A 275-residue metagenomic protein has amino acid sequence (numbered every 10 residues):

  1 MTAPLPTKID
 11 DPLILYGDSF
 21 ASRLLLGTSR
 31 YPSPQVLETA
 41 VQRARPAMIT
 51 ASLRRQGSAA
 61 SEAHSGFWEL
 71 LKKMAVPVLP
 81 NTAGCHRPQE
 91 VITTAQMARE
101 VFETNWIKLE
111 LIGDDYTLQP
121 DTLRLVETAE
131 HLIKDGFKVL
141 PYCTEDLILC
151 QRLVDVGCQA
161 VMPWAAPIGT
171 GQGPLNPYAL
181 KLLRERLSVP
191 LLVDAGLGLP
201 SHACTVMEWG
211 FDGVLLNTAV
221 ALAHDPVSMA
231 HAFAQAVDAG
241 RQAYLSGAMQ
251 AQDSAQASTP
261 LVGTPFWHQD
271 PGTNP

Functional and structural regions predicted by a protein language model:
T2, P6-S22: Mobile, glycine- and charge-enriched loop segments and immediately flanking short secondary-structure elements within
K8-L15, S29-A51, E62-V78, C85-P275: Alpha/beta enzyme core
L26: Divalent-cation
R54-A59: A short, histidine- and acid-enriched strand-loop-helix "catalytic/donor-clamping" loop that lines the nucleotide-sugar
